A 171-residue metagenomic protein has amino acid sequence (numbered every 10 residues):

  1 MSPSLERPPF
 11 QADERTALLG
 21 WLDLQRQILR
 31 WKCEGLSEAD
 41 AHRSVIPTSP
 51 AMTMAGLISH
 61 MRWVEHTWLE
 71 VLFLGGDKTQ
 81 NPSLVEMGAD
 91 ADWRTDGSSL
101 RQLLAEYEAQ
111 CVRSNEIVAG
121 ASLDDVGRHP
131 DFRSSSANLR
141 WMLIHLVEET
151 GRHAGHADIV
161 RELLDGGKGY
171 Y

Functional and structural regions predicted by a protein language model:
S4-P8, R15, L19-D90, H129-Y171: Short, contiguous alpha-helical
D13-L18, S98-R101: Active-site rim elements
A89-V126, R140-L146: Acidic/histidine-rich alpha-helical segments that form the ligand environment of transition-metal centers
